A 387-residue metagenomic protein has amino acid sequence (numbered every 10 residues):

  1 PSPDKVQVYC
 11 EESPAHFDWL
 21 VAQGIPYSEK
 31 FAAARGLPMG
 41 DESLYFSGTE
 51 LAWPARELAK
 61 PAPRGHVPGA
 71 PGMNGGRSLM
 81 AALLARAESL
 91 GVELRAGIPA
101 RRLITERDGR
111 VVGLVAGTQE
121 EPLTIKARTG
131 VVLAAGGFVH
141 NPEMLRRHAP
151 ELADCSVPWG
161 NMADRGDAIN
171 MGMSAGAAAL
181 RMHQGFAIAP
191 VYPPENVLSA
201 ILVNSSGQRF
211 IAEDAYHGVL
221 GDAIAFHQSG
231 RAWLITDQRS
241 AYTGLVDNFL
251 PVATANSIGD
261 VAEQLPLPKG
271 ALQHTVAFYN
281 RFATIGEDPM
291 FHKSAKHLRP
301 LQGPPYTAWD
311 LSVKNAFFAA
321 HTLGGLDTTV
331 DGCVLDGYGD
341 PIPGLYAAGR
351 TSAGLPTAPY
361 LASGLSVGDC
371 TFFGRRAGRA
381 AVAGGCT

Functional and structural regions predicted by a protein language model:
P1-Y9: Glycine-rich active-site loop/strand segments that organize a redox cofactor
P3, G24-R35, A178-M182, I211 (+1 more regions): A short alpha-helix-loop-beta-strand transition element characteristic of N-terminal alpha/beta dinucleotide-binding
V8-P122, P142-E143, A283-W309: Conserved redox-cofactor binding core of oxidoreductases
N74, T118-P190, F373-R376: Glycine-rich loop(s) and the adjacent beta-strand/alpha-helix scaffold that form part
R102, R110, A271-L355, P359: A glycine-rich dinucleotide-binding beta-alpha-beta segment and adjacent secondary-structure elements that constitute
R165, I169-M171, A175-A271: An anion/pyrophosphate-binding glycine-rich loop and adjacent beta-alpha core in soluble alpha-beta enzymes
I169-A178, P268, Q273-V276, G368-T387: Internal hydrophobic alpha-helix adjacent to the cofactor/substrate pocket in enzyme cavities
F226-K314, A380, G384: Helix-rich C-terminal "cap"/substrate-channel and partner-interaction subdomain that packs against the flavin-binding
